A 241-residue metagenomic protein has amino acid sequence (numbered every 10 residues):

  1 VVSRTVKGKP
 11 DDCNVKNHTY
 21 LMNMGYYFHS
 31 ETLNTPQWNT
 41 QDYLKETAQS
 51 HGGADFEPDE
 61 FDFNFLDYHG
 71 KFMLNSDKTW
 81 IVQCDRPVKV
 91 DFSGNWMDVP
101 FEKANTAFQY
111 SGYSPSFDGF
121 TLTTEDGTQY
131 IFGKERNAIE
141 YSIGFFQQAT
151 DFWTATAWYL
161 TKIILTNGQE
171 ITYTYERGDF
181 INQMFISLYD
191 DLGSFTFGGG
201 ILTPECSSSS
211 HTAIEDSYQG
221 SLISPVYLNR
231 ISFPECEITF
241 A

Functional and structural regions predicted by a protein language model:
V1-Y159, L165-G168, H211-L222: Long, intrinsically disordered, low-complexity, charged/polar and glycine-rich segments
E125-G127, L165-E170, E176-R177, F233-C236: Acidic, low-complexity segments
T174-A241: Solenoidal tandem-repeat scaffolds enriched in leucines and small polar residues
